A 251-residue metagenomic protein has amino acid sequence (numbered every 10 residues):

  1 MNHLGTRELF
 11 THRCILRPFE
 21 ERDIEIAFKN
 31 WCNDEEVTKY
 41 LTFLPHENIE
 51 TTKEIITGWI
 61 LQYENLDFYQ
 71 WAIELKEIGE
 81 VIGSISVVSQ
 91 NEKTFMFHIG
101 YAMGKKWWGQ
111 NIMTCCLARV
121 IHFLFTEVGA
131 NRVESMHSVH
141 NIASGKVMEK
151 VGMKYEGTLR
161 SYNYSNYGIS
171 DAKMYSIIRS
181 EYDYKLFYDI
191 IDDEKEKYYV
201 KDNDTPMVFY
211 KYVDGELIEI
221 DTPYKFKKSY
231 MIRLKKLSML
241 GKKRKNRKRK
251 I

Functional and structural regions predicted by a protein language model:
M1-I26, N30-E35, Q70-Y198, T205 (+3 more regions): Acyl-donor (CoA/ACP) binding surface of acyl/acetyltransferases
T38-G58: Conserved GNAT-fold acetyl-CoA-binding loop/helix
T42, L217-K225: A short, exposed loop/beta-hairpin motif centered on an aromatic-Gly-Thr core
N48, E194, L237-R244: Short, flexible helical or helix-coil boundary motifs
W59-A72: A short helix-loop-beta-strand connector motif used in the catalytic cores of GNAT acetyltransferases and, in some
Y199-K201, P223: Extended interaction-bearing regions that mediate binding to partners or small molecules
Y224-L234: Repeat-associated, polar segments at repeat-unit boundaries in modular proteins
K245-I251: Non-Sec secretion/translocation targeting segments of pathogen effectors
